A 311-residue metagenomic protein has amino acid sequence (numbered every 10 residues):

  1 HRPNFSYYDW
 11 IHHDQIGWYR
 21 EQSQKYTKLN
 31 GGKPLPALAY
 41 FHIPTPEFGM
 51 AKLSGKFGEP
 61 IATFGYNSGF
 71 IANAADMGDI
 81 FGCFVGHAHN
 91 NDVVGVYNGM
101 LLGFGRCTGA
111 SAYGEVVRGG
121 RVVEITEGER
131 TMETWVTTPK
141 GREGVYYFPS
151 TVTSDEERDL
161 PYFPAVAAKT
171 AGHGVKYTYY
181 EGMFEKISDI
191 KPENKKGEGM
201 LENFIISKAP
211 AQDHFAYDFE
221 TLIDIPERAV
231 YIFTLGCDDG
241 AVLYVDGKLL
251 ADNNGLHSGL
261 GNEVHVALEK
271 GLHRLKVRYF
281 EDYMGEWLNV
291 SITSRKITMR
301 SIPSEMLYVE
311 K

Functional and structural regions predicted by a protein language model:
H1-P3, I43-E47, A88-N91, C107-S111 (+4 more regions): Solvent-exposed loop/turn segments at secondary-structure junctions within structured extracellular/periplasmic domains
P3-N4, F48-G49, S111-Y113, V145 (+1 more regions): Short, solvent-exposed loop/turn elements at domain surfaces
F5-D92: His/acidic metal-ligating clusters that form di-metal
Y8, G49-L53, V96, G114-E115 (+2 more regions): Short, solvent-exposed loop/turn and secondary-structure capping segments
W18, L38-Y40, G120-V122, Y177-Y179 (+1 more regions): Conserved hydrophobic/aromatic beta-strand scaffold that supports enzyme active sites
L53-G55, M100, G119, S291-S294: Short secondary-structure boundary/capping segments
F70-A75, N91-P161: Binuclear metal-dependent phosphoesterase catalytic core
D159-I232, G236-K311: Extracellular/secretory pathway-exposed regions associated with glycan biology
